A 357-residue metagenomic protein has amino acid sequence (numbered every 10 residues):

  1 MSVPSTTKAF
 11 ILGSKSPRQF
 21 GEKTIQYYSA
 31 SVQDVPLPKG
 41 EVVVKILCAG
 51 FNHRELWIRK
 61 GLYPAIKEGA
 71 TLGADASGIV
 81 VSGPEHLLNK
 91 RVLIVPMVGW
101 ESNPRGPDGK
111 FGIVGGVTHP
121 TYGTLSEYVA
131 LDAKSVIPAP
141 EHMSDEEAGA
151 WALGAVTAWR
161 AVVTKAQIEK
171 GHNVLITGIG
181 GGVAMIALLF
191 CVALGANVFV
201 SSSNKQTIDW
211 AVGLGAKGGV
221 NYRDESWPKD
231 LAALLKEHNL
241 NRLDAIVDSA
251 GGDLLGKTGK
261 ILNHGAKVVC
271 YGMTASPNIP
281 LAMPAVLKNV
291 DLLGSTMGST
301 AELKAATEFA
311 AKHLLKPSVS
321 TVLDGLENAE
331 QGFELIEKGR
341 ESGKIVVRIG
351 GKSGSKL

Functional and structural regions predicted by a protein language model:
S2-S5, G256, T300-L357: C-terminal hydrophobic helical "lid"/dimerization subdomain of Rossmann-like NAD(P)H-dependent oxidoreductases
Q33-G50, L62-D108, G112, V117-G123 (+1 more regions): Glycine-rich beta-strand-centered segment in the early N-terminal region that forms part of a ligand/cofactor-binding
L93, D244-V247, V269: N-terminal Rossmann-like NAD(P) cofactor-binding module of classical short-chain dehydrogenase/reductase
P96-G178: NAD(P)H dinucleotide-binding glycine-rich loop of Rossmann-like/cofactor-binding domains, especially the beta1-alpha1
A155-V156, G178-M185, G251: Glycine-rich NAD(P) Rossmann-fold beta1-alpha1 loop
E169, L262-N263: Helix-to-beta-strand junctions that scaffold the AdoMet/dcAdoMet cofactor pocket in Class I SAM-dependent enzymes
I176, V192-L254, T321: Adenosine-nucleotide cofactor-binding segment
A266-V269, P280-V319: Rossmann-fold dehydrogenase core element
